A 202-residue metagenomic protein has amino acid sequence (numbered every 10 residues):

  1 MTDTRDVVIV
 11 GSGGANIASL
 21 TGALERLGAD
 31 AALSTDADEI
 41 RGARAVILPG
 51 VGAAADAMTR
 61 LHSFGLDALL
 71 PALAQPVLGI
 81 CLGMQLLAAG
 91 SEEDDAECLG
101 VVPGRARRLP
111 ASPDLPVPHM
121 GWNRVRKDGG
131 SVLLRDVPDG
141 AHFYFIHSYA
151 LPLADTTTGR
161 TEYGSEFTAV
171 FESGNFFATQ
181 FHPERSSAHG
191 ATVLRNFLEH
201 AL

Functional and structural regions predicted by a protein language model:
M1-V8, R26-G28, E199-L202: Short, low-complexity, intrinsically disordered N-terminal peptides in bacterial proteins
V7-A29, P183-R185: N-terminal beta1-alpha1 ligand-phosphate binding loop
R26-L33, T59-H62, W122-D128, R160-E162: Short gly/ser/thr-rich secondary-structure transition/capping motifs
A31-G42: Short acidic low-complexity segments
E39-I40, L69, V170: Structural alpha-helical scaffold elements that stabilize or flank donor/cofactor-binding regions in carbohydrate
I40-G50: Short acidic/histidine-rich motifs immediately flanking catalytic phosphotransfer sites in two-component signaling
V51-M120: Cysteine-nucleophile active-site neighborhood
A72, R105-L202: Amide-donor transfer/coupling interface in amidating biosynthetic enzymes
